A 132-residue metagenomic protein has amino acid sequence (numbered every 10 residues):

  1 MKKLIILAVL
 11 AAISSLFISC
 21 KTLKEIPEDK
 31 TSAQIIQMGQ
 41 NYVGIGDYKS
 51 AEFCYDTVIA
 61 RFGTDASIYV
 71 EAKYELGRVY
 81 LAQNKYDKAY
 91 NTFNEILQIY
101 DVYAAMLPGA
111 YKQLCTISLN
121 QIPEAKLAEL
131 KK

Functional and structural regions predicted by a protein language model:
M1-C20: Sec-dependent bacterial lipoprotein signal peptides
L4, S19-K132: Acidic, polar-rich low-complexity tracts and alpha-helical solenoid repeat scaffolds
